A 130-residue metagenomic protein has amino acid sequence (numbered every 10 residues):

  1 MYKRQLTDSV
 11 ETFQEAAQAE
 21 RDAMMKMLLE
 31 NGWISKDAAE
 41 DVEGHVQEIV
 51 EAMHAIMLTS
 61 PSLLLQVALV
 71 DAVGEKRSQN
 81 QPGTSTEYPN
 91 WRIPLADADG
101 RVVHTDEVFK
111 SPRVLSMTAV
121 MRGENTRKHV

Functional and structural regions predicted by a protein language model:
K3-V130: Catalytic cores of glycan-processing enzymes that make or break glycosidic bonds
